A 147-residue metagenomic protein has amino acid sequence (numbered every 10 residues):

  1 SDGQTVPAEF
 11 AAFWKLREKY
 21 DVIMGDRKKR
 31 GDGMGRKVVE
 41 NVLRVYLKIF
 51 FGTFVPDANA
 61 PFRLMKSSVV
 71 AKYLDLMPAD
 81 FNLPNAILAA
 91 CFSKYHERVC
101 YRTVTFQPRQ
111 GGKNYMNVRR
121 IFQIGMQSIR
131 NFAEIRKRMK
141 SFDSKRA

Functional and structural regions predicted by a protein language model:
S1-M34, N41, L64-D75, N85-R102 (+2 more regions): Structured catalytic core of nucleotide-sugar glycosyltransferases
K15, V39-L43, N117-R120: Short, hinge-like loop/turn segments at secondary-structure boundaries
R36-V42, K48-I49: Anionic-ligand binding region
V39, L43, P56-F62: Glycine/small-residue-rich pyrophosphate-binding loop that anchors the diphosphate of NDP-sugar donors
T53-D57, D75-I87: Donor nucleotide-sugar recognition loop
P56, V70-A71, Q107: Nucleotide phosphate-binding site architecture
T103-M116: Active-site donor/metal-binding and catalytic loop motifs of nucleotide-sugar-dependent glycosylation enzymes
Y115-R130, R146-A147: Non-catalytic, C-terminal membrane-associated alpha-helical segments of glycosyltransferases
